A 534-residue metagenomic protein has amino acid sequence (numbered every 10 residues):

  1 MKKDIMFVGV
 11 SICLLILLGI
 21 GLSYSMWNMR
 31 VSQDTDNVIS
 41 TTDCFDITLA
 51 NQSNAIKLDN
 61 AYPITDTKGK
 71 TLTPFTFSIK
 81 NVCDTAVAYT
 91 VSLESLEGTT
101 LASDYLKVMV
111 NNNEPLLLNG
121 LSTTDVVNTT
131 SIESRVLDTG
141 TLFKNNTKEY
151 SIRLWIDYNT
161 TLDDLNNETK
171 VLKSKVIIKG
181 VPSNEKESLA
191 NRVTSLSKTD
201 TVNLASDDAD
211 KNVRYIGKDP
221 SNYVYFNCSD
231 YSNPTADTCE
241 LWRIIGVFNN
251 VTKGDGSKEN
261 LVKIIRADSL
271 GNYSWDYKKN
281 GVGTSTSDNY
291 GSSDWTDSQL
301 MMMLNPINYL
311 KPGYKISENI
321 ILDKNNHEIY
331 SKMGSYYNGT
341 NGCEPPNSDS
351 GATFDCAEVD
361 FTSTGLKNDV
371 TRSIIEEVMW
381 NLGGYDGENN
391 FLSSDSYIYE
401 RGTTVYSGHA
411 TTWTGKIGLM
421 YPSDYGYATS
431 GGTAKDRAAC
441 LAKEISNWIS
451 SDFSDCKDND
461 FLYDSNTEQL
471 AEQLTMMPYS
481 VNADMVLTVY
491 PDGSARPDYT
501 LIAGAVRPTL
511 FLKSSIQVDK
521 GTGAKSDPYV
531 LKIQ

Functional and structural regions predicted by a protein language model:
K2-K3, D59-T67, P115-E149, R153-W155: Extracellular adhesion/glycan-binding regions together with long Ser/Thr- and acidic-residue-rich low-complexity tracts
K2-K68, N166-E185, T522: Short, polar/proline-rich extracytoplasmic segments that appear immediately after membrane translocation
L18-G19, N28, T67-S122: Surface-exposed interaction patch
I47-T48, N184-Q534: Long, domain-scale functional regions
D66-T67, N81, L142-K144, K218 (+1 more regions): Hydrophobic beta-strand core residues of beta-sandwich domains
T71-V87, S92-E94, E133-N184: C-terminal, structured domain-capping segment
S95-T99, I177-V181, T252, S269-N272: Short edge-strand/loop segments of extracellular domains
